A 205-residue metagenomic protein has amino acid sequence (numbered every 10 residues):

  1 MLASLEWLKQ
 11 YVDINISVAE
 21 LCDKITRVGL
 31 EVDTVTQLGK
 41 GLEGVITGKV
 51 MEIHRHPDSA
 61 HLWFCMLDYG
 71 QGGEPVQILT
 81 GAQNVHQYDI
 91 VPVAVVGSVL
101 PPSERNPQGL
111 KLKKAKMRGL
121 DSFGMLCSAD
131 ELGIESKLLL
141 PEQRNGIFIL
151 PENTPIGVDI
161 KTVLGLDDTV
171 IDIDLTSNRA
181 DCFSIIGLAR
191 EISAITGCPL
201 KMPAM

Functional and structural regions predicted by a protein language model:
M1-M205: Phosphate-backbone binding interfaces of nucleic-acid-interacting proteins
